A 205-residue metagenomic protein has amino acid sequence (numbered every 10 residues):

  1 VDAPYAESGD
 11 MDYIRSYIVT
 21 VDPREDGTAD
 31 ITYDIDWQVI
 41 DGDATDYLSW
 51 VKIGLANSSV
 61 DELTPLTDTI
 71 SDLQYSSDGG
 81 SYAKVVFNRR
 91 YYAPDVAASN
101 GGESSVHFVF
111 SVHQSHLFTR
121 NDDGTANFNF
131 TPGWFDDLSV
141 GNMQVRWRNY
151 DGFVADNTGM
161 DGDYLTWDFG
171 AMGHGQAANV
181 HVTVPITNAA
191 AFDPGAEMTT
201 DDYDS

Functional and structural regions predicted by a protein language model:
V1-S205: Lumenal/extracellular ectodomains and adaptor appendage modules of the eukaryotic vesicle/secretory system
